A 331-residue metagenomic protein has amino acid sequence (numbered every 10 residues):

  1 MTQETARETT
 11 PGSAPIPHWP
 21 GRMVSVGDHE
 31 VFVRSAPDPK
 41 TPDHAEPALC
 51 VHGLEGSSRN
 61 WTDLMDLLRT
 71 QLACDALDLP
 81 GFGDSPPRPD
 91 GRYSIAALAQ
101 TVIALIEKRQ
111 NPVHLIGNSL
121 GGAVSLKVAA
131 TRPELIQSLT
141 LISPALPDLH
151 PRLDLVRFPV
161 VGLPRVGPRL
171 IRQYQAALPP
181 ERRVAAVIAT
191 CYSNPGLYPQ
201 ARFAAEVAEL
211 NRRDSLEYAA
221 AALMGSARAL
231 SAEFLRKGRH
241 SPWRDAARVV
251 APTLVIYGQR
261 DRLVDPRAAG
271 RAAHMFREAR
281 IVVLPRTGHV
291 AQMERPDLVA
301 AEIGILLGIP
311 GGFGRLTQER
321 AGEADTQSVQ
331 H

Functional and structural regions predicted by a protein language model:
M1-A48, R69-A73, I106-N111, G304 (+1 more regions): Alpha/beta-hydrolase fold catalytic core
H29-P86, M293: Conserved HGGG/HGGXW glycine-rich cap/lid loop of the alpha/beta-hydrolase fold
A96-V113: Conserved acidic catalytic loop of the alpha/beta-hydrolase fold
A130, L139-L178: Flexible "cap/lid" loop of the alpha/beta hydrolase fold
Q175-D245: Conserved alpha/beta-hydrolase catalytic His-Asp/Glu region
F234-K237, R260-V264: Acidic catalytic loop of the alpha/beta-hydrolase fold
V249, V255-Y257: Short beta-strand/loop motif that positions the catalytic acidic residue of the alpha/beta-hydrolase fold
L263, L284-A300: Catalytic histidine-centered segment of alpha/beta-hydrolase-like enzymes
